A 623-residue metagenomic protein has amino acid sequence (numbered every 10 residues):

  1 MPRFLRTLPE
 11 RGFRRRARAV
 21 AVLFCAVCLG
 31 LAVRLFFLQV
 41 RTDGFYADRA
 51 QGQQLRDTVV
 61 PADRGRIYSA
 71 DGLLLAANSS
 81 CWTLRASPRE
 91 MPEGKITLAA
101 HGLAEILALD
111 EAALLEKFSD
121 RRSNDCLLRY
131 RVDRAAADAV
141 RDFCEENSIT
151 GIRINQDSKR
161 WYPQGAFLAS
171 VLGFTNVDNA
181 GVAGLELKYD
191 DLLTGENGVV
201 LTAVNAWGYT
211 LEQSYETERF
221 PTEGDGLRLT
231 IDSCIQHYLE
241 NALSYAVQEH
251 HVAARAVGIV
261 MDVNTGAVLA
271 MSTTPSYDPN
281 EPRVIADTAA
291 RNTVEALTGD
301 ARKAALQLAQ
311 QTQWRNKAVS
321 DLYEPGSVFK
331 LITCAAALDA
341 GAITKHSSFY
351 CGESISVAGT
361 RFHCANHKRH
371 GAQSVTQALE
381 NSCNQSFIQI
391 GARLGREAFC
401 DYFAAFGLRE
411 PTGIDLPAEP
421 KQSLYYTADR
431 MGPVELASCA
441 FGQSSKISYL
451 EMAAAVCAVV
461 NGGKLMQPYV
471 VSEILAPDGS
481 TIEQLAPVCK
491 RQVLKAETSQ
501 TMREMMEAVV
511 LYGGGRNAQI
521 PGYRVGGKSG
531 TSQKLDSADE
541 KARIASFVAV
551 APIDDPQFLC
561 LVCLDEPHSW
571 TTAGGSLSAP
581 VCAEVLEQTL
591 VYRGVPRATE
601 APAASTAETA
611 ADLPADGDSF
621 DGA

Functional and structural regions predicted by a protein language model:
M1-L297, Q313, L322, E397-G407 (+4 more regions): Periplasmic/cell-envelope proteins involved in peptidoglycan metabolism and beta-lactam response
A76, N205-E216, V263-V328, I332-L564 (+3 more regions): Beta-lactam-recognizing serine transpeptidase/beta-lactamase-like catalytic domain environment
